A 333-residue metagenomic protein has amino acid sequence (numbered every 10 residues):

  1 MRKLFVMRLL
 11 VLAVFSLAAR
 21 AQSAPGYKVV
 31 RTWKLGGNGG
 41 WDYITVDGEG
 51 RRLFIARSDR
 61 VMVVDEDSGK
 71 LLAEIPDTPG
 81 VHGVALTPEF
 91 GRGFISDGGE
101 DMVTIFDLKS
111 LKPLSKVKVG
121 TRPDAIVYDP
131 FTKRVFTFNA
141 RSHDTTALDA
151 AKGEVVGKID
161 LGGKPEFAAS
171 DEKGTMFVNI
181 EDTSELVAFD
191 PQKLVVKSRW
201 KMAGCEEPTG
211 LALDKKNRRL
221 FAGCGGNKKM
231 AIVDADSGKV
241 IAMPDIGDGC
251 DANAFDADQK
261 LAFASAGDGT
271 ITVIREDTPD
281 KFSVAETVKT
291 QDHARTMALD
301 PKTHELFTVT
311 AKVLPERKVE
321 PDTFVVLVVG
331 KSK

Functional and structural regions predicted by a protein language model:
M1-F5: N-terminal secretory signal peptides that target proteins for export/translocation
M7-S16: Bacterial N-terminal signal peptides
L17-K333: Predominantly soluble domains enriched in secretory-pathway, periplasmic, or organellar proteins
